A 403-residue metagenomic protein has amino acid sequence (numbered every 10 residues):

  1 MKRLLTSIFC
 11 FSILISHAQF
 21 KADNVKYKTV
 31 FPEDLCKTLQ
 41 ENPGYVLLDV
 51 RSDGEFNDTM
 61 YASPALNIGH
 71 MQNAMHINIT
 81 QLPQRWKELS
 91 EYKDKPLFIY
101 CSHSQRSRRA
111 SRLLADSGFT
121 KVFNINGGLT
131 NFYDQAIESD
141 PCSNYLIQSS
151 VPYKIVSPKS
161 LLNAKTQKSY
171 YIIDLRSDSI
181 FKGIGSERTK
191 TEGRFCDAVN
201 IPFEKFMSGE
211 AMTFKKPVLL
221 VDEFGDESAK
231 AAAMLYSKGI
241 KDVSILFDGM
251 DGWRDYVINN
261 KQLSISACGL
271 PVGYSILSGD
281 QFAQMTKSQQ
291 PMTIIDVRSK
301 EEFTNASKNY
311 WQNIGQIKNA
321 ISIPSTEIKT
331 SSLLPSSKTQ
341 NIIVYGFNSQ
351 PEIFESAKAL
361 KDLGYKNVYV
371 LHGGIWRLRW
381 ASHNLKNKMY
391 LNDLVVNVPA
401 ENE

Functional and structural regions predicted by a protein language model:
M1-A22: Bacterial Sec-dependent N-terminal signal peptides
Q19-V46, D53-P96, Q105-Y171, D178-M292 (+1 more regions): Rhodanese-like catalytic fold shared by cysteine-dependent sulfurtransferases and DSP/PTP-type phosphatases
